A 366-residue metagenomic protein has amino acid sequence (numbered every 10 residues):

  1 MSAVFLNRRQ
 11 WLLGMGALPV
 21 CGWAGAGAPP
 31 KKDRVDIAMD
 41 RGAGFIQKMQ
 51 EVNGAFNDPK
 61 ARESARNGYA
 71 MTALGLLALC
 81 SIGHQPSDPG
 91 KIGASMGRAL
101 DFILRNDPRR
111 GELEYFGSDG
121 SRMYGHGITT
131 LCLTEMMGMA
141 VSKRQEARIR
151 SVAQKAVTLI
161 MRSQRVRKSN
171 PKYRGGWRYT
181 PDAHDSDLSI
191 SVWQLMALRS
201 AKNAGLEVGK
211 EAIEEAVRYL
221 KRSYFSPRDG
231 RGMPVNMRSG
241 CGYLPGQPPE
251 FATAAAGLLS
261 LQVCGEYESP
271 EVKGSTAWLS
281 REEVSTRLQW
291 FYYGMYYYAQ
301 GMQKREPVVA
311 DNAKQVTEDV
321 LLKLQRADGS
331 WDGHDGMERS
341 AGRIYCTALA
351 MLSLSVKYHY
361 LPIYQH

Functional and structural regions predicted by a protein language model:
M1-P19: N-terminal secretory signal peptides and thylakoid transit peptides that target proteins across membranes
L12, G27-R41, V52-S95, P108-E214 (+3 more regions): An alpha-helical repeat/solenoid feature that recognizes helix-turn-helix modules
G93, L100-F102: Active-site-surrounding "flap" and adjacent substrate/cofactor-binding loops of secreted or lumenal enzymes, prototyped
T317-Q325: C-terminal closing repeat unit and adjoining cap/tail of repeat-based domains
